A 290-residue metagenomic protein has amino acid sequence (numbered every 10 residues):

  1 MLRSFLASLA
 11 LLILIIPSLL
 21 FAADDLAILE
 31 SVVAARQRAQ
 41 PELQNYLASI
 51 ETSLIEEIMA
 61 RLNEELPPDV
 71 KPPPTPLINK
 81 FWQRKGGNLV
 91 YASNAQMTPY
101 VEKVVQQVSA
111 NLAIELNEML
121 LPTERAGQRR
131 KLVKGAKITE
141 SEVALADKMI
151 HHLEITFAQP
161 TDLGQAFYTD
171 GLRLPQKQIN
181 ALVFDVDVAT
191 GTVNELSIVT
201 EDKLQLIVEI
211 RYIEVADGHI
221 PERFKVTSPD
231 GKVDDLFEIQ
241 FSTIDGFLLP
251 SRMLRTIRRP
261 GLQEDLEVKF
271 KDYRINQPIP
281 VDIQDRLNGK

Functional and structural regions predicted by a protein language model:
M1-L9: Bacterial N-terminal signal peptides that target proteins for export
S8-S18: Bacterial N-terminal signal peptides
L14, D69-P73, G218, F247 (+1 more regions): Compositionally biased, intrinsically disordered/low-complexity regions enriched for serine, proline and threonine
A22-A181, T190-N194, D202-L206, R259-K290: Structured extracytoplasmic
L206-R274: Short aromatic loop motif centered on NTY/YTY
